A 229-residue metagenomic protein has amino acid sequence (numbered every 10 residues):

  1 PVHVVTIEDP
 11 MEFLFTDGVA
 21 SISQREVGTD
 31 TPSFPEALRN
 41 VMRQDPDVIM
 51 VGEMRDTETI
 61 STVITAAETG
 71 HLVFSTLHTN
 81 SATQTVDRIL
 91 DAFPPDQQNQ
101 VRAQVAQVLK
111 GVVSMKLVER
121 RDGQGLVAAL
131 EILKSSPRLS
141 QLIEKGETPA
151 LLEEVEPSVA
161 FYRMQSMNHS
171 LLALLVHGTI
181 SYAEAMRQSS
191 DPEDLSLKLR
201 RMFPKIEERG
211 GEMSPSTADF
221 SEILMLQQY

Functional and structural regions predicted by a protein language model:
P1-Y229: Short, flexible helix-loop junctions that flank or precede catalytic/ligand sites
